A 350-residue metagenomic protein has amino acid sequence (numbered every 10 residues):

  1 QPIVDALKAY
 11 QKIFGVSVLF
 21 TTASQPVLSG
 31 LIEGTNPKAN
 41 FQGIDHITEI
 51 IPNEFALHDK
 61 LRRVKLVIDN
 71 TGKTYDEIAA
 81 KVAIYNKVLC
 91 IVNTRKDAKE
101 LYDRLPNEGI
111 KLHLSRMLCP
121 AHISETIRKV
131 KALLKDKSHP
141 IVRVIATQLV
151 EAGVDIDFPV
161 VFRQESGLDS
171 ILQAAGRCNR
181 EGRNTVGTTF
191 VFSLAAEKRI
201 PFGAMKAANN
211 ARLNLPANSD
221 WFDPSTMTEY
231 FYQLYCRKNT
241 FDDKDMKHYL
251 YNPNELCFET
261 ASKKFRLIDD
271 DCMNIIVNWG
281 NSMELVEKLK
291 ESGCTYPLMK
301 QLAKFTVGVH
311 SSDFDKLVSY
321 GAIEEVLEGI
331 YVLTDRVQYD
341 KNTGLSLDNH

Functional and structural regions predicted by a protein language model:
Q1-Y10: SF2 helicase catalytic motif II
I3, T74-Y75, T126, A146: Amphipathic coiled-coil/heptad-repeat helices and related helical stalk/stem segments that mediate oligomerization
A9, I13, S17, A23-A83: Interdomain hinge/linker at the junction between the two RecA-like core domains of SF2 helicases
Q11, D76-Y85, I91, K96 (+5 more regions): C-terminal helicase lobe and adjacent C-terminal extensions/tails of nucleic-acid helicase motors
I13-L19, K87, P140-R143: Loop/turn-to-beta-strand initiation segments
T21-P26, V92-R95, A146-L149, E165: A short beta-strand-to-loop transition that corresponds to the Sensor-1 phosphate-sensing loop of AAA+ P-loop ATPases
C119-T147: Conserved helicase ATPase core of P-loop NTP-dependent helicases/translocases
V142-F158, Q173-E181: SF2 helicase motor core recognition
